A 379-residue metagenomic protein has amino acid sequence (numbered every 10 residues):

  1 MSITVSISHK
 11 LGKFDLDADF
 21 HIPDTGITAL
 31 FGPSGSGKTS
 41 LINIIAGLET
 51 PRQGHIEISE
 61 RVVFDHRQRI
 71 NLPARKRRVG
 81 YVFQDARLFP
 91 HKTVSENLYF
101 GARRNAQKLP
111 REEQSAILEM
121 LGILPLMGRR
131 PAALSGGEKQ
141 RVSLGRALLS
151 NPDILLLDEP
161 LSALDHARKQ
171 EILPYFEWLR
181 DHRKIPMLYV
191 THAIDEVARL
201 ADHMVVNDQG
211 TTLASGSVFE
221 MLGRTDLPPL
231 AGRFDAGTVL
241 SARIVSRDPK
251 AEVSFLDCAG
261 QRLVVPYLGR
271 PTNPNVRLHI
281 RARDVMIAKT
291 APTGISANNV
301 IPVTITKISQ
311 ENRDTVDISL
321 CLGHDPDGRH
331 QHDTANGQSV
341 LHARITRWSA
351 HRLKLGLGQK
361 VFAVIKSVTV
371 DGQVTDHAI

Functional and structural regions predicted by a protein language model:
R61-H66, L109-L126, E177-W178: Conserved ABC ATPase "signature" region
V63-G80, R104: ABC ATPase NBD coupling module
K92, E96-R111: ABC-type ATPase nucleotide-binding domains, specifically the catalytic core motifs of the NBD
R130-L134, E138: Conserved ABC ATPase signature
L149-D153: A short, proline-enriched helix->beta-strand linker immediately N-terminal to the Walker B motif in ABC-type P-loop
E177, D181, T191-Q261: Internal alpha/beta loop-helix hairpins
G260-Q310, A335-I379: Glycine/charge-rich catalytic "coupling/switch" loops of P-loop NTPases
